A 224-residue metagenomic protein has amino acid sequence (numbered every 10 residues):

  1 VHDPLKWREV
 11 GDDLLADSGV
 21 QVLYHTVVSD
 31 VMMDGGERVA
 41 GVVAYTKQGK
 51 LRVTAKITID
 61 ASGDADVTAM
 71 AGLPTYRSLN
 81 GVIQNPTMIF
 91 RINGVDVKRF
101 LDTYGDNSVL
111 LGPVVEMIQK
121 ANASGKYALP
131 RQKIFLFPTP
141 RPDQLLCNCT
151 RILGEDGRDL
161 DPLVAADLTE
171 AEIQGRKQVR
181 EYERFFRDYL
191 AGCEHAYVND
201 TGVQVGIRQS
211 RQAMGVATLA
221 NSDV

Functional and structural regions predicted by a protein language model:
V1-D34, N85: Conserved N-terminal/central alpha/beta ligand/cofactor-binding core
H25, G35-G36, G41, Y45-I57 (+1 more regions): Flavin (FAD/FMN)-binding glycine-rich loop and adjacent Rossmann-like elements that form
